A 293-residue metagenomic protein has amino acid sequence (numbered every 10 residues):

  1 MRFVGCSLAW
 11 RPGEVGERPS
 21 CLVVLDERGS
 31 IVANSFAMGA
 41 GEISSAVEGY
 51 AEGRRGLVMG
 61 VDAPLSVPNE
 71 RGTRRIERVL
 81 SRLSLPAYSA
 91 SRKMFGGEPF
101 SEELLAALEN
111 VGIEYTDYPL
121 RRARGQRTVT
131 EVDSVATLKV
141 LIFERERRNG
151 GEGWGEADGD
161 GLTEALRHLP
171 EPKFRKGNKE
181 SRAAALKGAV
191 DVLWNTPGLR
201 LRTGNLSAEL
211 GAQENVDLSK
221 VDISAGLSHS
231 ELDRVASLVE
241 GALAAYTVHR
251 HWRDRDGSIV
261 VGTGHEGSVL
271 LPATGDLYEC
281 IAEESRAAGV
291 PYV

Functional and structural regions predicted by a protein language model:
M1-V4, L8-V293: RNase H-like (RuvC/DEDD) metal-dependent nuclease/polynucleotide-processing core
